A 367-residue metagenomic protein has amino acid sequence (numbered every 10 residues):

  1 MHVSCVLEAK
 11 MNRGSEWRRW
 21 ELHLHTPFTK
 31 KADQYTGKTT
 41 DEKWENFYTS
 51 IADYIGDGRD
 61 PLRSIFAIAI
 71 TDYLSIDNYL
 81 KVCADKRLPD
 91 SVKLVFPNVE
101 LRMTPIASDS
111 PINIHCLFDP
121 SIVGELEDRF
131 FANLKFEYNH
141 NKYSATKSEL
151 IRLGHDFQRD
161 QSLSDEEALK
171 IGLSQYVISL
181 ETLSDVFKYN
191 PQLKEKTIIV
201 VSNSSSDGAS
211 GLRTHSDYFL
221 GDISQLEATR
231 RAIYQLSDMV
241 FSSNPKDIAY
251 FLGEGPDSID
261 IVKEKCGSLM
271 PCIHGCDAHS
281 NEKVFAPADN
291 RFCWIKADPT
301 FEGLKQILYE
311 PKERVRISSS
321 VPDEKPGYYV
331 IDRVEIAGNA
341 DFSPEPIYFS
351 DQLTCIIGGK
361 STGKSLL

Functional and structural regions predicted by a protein language model:
M1-S64, D77-N133, S204-T362: Charged catalytic cores and adjacent phosphate/nucleic-acid-binding surfaces used for phosphate/nucleic-acid chemistry
T26, T71, S179: Residue-level signal for threonine
R59-L74, I198-V200: Divalent metal-dependent hydrolysis catalytic cores, especially in the metallo-beta-lactamase
L117-V186: Low-complexity, serine/threonine/proline-enriched polar segments
S174, F187, Q192-L193, S210-H215: Long, low-complexity, polar/charged, intrinsically disordered or flexibly structured peripheral segments
I178, P191-T197, N203-D207: Non-catalytic protein-protein interaction scaffold segments in large eukaryotic complex-forming proteins
S365: Walker A/P-loop
